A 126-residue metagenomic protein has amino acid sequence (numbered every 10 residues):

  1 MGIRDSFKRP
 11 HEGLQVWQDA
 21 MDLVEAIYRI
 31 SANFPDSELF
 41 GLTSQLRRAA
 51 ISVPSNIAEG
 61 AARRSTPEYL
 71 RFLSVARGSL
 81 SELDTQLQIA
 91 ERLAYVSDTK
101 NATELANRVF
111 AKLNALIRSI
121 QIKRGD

Functional and structural regions predicted by a protein language model:
M1-D126: Short, C-terminally biased terminal segments at protein or domain edges
